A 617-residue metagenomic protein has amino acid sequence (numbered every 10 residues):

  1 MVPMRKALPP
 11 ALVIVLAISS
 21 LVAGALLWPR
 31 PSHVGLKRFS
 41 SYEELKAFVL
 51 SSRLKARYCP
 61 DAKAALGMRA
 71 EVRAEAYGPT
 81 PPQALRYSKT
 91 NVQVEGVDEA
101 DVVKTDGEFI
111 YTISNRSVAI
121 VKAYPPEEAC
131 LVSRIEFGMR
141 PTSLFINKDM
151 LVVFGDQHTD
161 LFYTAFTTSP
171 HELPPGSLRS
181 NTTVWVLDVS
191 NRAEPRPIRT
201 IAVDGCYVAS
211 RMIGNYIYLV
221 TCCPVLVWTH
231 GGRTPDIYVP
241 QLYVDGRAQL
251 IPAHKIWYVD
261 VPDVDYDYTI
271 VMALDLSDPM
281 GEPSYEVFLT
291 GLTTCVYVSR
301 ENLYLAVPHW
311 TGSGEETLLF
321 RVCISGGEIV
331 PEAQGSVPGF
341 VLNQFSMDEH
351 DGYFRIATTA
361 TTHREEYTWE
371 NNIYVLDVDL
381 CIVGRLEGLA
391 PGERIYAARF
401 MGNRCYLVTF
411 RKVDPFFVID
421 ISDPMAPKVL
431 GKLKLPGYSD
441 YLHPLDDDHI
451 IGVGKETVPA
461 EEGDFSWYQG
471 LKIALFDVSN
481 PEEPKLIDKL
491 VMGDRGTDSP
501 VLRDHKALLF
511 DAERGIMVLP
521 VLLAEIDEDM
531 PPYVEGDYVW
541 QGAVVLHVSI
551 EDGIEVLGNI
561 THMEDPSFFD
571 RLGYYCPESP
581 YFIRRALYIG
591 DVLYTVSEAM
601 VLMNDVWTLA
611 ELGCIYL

Functional and structural regions predicted by a protein language model:
M1-V15: N-terminal Sec-pathway targeting helices
L12-L617: Beta-sheet-rich non-transmembrane sensory/scaffold domains
